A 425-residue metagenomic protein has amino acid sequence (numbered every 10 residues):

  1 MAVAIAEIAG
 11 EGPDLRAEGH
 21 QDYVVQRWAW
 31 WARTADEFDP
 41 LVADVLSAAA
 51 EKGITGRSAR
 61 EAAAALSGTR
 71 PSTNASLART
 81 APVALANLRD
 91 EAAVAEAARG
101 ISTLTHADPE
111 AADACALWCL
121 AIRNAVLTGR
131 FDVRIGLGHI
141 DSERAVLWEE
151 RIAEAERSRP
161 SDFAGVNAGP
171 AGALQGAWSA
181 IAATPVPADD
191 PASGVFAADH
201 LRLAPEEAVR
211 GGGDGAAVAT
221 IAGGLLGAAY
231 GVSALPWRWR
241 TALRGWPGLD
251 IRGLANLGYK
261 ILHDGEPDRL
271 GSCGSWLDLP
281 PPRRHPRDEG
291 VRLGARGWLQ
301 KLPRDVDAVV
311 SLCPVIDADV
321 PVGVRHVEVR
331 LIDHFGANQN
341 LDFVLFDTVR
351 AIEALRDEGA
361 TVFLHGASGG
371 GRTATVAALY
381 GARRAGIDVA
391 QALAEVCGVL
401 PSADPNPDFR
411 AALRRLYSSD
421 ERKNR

Functional and structural regions predicted by a protein language model:
M1-G274: Structured, active/binding-site neighborhoods that engage oxygen-rich ligands
A78-R79, R372, V399-L400: Short, cationic motifs built from Arg/Lys/His that form the positively charged side of catalytic pockets
T220-L226, G371-A382: Catalytic DNA-binding helix-loop module of base-excision-repair DNA glycosylases/AP lyases
S233, P321-V324, A377-A378: Short amphipathic alpha-helical segments
W276-V362, A382-R415: Cysteine-based protein phosphatase catalytic domain of the PTP/DSP
L355, G359-A378: A phosphate-binding catalytic loop at a beta-strand-loop-alpha-helix junction that coordinates phosphoryl groups
A412-N424: Charged phosphate-binding loop/patch that engages nucleotide di/tri-phosphates or the phosphate backbone of nucleic
